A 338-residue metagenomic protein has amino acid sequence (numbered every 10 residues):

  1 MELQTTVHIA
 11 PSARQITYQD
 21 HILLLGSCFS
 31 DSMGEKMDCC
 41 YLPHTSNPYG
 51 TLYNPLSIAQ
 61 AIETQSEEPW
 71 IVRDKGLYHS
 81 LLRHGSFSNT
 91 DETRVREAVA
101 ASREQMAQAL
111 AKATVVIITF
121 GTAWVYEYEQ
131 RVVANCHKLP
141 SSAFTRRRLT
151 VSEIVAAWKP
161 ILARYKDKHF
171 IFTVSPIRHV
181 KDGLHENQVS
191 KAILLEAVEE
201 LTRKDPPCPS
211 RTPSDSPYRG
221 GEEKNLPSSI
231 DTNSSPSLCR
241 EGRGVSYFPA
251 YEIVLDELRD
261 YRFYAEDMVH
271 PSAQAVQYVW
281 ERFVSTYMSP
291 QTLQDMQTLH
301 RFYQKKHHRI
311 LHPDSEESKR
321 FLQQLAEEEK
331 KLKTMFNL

Functional and structural regions predicted by a protein language model:
E2-A111, H312, K319, A326 (+1 more regions): Basic, amphipathic N-terminal segments that precede the first structured/catalytic domain
S88-A100, A134-W158, R178-E186: Surface-exposed cleft-lining segments at the edges of enzyme active sites
A98-V116, W158-R164, L201: Short amphipathic alpha-helices and their capping/turn segments at secondary-structure boundaries
I118-P140, H169-I171: A short mid-domain helix/strand-loop element embedded in enzyme catalytic domains that forms or borders the active-site
G121-A123, A163-Q188, P249-I253, L299-K306: Active-site segments of SGNH/GDSL-like serine hydrolases that catalyze O-acetyl group transfer/hydrolysis on lipids
A192-K204, V245-D260, R282, M296-T298: Extracellular serine-dependent O-acyl
P209-T212, G220-G221, C239-R243: Glycine-biased, low-complexity coil/linker segments
E266-D267, Q277, R282-L338: Conserved catalytic region of serine esterases and O-acyltransferases that act on ester linkages in lipids
